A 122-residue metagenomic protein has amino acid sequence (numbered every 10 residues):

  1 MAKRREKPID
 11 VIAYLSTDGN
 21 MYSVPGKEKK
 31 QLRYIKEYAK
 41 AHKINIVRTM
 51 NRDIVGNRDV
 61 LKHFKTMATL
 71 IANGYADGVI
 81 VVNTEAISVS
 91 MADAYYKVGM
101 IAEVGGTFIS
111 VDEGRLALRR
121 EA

Functional and structural regions predicted by a protein language model:
M1-A122: Short, structured surface patches at the beginning of a domain
